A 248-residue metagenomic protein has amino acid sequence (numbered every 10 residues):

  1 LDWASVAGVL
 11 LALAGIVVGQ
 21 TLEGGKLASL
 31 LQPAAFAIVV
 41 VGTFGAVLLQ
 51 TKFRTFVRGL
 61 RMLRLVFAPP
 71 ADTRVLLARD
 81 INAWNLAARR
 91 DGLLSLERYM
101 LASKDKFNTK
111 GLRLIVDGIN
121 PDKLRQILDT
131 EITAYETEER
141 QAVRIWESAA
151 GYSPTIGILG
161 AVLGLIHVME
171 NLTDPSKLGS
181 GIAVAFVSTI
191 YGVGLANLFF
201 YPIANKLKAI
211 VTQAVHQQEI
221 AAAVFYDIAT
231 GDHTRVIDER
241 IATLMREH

Functional and structural regions predicted by a protein language model:
L1-A7: Membrane-entry signal-anchor segments at the cytosolic-membrane interface, especially the N-terminal signal anchor
A4, G15-A142, A214-H248: Large intracellular
A7-L10, A14-L27, T133-I210: Helix-termination/interfacial motifs at the ends of transmembrane alpha-helices
